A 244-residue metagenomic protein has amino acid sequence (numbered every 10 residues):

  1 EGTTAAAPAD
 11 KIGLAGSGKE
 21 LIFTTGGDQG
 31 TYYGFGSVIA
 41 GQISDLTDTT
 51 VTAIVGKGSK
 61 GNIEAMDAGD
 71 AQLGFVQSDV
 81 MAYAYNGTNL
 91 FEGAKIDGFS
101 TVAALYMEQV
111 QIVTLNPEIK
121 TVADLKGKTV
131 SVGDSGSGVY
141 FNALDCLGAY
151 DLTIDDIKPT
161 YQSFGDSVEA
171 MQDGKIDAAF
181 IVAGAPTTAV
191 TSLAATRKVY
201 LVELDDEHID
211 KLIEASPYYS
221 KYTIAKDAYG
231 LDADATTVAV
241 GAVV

Functional and structural regions predicted by a protein language model:
E1-K19: Short, low-complexity disordered leader/linker segments with a strong preference for bacterial N-terminal type II
A9-I12, S100, A228-A235: Short beta-strand/turn micro-motifs at beta-sheet edges
A15, V102-L105: Local beta-strand/beta-hairpin segments that build beta-sheet-rich folds
G18, G30, D48, G58-G61 (+6 more regions): Extracytoplasmic
G18-D45, V51, M107-D173: Bilobed "Venus flytrap"/periplasmic-binding protein-like clamshell domains and structurally analogous long
I22, T52-A53, Q72-Q77, Q111-V113 (+3 more regions): Structural recognition of the beta-strand scaffold that forms the well-ordered cores of secreted hydrolase catalytic
G36-G41, I54-G93, I112, G165-A170 (+1 more regions): Pocket-flanking alpha-helical
S78-V80, T88-N89, I154-V244: Pocket-lining segment of extracytoplasmic ligand-binding domains
